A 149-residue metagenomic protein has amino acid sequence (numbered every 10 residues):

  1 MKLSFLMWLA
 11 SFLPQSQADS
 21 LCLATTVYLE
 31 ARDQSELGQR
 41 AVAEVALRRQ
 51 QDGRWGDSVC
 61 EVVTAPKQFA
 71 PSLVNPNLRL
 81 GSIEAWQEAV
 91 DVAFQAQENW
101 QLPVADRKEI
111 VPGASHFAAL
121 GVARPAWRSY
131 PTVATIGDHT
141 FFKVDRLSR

Functional and structural regions predicted by a protein language model:
M1-W8: Sec-dependent signal peptide recognition, specifically the positively charged N-region followed immediately by
L9, L13-R149: Bacterial extracytoplasmic/cell-wall-associated proteins, especially those involved in peptidoglycan
